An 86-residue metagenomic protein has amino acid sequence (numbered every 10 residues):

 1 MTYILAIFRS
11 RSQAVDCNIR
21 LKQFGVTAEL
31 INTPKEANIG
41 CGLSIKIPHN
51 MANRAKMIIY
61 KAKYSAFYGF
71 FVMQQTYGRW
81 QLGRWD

Functional and structural regions predicted by a protein language model:
T2, R11, K22, V26-K56: Amphipathic, hydrophobic secondary-structure cores in small proteins
C17-R20, F24, I58-A62: Generic non-transmembrane alpha-helical segments
N18, T33-P34, G40-G42, K46 (+3 more regions): Surface-exposed loop/turn and secondary-structure junction residues enriched for glycine/proline
N53-D86: C-terminal structural segments of small proteins and small subunits
